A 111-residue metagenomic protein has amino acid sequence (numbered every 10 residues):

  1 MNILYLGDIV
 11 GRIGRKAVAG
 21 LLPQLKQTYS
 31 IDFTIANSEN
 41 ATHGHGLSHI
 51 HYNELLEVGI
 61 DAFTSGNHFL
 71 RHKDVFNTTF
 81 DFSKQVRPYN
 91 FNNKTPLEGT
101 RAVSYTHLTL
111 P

Functional and structural regions predicted by a protein language model:
M1-I50: N-terminal active-site segment of His-dependent metallophosphoesterases
Y5-G7, T34-E39, D61-H68, V86-Y89: Active-site neighborhood of phospho(di)ester-bond hydrolases with catalytic His/Asp-centered motifs
V10, L70, N92: Residue-level detector of flexible, active-site-proximal loop/helix-junction positions within diverse enzyme catalytic
R15-V18, N40-L56, R71-S83, R87: Metal-dependent catalytic neighborhoods of phosphoester/phosphodiester hydrolases
Q24-L25, F63-N77: A broad, low-specificity signal for short, low-complexity segments enriched in glycine/proline and polar/charged
D81-Y105: His/Asp/Glu-rich metal-coordinating catalytic cores of metallo-dependent phosphodiesterases/hydrolases acting on
T106-P111: Conserved small/polar residues in nucleotide/adenosyl-binding loops
